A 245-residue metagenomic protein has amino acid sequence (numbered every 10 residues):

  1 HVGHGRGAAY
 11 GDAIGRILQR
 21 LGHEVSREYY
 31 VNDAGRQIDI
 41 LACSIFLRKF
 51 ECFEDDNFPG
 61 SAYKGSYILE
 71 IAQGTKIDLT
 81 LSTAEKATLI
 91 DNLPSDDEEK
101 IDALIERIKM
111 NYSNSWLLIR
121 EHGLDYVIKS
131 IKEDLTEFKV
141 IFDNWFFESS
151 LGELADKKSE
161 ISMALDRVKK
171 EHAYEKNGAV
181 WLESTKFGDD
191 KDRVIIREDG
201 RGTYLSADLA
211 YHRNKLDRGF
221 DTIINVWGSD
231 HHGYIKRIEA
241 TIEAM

Functional and structural regions predicted by a protein language model:
V2-M245: NTP-dependent nucleotidyl-transfer catalytic core
